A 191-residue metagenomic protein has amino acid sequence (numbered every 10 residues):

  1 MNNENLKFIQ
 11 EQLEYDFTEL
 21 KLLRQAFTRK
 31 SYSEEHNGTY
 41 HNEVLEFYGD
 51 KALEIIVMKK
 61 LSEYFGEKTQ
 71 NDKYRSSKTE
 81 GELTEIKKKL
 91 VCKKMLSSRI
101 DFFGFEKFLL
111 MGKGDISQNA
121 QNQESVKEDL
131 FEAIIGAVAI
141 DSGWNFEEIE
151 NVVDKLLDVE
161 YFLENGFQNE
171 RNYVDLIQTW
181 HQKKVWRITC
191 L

Functional and structural regions predicted by a protein language model:
M1-L191: Double-stranded RNA-binding/processing signature
